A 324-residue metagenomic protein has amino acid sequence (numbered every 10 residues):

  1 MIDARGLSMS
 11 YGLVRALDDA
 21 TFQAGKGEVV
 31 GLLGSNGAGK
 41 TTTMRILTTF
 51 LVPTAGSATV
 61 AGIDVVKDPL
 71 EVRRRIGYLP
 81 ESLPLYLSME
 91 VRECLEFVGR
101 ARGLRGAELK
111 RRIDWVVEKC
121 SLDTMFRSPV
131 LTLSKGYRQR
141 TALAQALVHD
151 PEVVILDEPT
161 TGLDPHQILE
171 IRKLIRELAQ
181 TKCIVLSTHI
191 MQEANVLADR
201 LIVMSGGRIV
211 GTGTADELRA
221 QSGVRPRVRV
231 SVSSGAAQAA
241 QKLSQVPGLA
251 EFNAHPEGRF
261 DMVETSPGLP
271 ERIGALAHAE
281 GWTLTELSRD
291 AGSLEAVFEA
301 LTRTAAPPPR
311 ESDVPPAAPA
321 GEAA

Functional and structural regions predicted by a protein language model:
I2-A4, M9-S205, V210-G211: ABC transporter nucleotide-binding domains
R5-L7, F252, L287: Generic beta-strand hydrophobic packing signal
I63-V66, I209, S233, P267-G268 (+1 more regions): Short, surface-exposed acidic/glycine-rich loop or hinge patches that mediate macromolecular interfaces
R172-E264: ABC transporter nucleotide-binding domain
T265-A324: C-terminal coupling/interaction segments
